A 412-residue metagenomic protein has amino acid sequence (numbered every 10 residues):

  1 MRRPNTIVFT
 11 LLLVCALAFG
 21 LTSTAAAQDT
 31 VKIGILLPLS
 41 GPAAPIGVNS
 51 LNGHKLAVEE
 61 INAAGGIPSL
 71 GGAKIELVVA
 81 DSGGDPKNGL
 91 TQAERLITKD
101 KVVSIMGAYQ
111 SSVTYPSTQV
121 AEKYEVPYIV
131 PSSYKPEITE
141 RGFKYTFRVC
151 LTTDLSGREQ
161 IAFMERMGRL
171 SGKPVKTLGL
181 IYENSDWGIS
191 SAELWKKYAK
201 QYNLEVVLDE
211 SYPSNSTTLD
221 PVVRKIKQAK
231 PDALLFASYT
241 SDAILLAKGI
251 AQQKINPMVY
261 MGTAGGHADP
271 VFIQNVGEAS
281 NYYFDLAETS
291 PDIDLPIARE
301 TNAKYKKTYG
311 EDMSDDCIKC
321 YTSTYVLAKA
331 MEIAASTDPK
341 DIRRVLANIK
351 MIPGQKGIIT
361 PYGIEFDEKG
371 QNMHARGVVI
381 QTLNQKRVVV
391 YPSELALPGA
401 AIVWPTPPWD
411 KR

Functional and structural regions predicted by a protein language model:
R2-A16, G20, A25-R412: Extracytosolic ligand-binding ectodomains
